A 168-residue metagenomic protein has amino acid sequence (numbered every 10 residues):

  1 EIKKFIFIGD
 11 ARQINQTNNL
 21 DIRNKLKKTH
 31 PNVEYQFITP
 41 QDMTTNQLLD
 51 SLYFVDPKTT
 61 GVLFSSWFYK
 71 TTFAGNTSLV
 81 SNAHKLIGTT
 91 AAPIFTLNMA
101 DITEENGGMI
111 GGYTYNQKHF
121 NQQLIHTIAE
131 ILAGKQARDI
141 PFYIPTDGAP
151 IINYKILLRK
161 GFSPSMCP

Functional and structural regions predicted by a protein language model:
E1-P168: Short hydrophobic alpha-helices and adjacent helix-cap/hinge residues
